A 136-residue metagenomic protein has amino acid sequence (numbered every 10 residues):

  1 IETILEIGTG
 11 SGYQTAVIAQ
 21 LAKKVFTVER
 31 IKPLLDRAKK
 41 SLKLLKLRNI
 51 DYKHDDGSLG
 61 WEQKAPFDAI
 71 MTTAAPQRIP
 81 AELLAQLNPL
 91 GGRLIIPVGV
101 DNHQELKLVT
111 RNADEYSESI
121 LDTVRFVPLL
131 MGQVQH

Functional and structural regions predicted by a protein language model:
I1-S117: Conserved nucleotide-cofactor-binding alpha/beta core module
E105-H136: Core SAM-dependent methyltransferase catalytic element
